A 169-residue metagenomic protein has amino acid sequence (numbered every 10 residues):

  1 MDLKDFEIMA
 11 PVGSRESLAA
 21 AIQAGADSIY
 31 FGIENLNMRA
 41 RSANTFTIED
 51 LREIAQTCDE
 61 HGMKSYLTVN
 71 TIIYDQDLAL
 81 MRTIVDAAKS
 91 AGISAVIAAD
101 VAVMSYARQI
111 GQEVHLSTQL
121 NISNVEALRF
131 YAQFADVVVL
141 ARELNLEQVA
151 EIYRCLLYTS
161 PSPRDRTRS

Functional and structural regions predicted by a protein language model:
M1-S160: Non-catalytic helical/linker scaffolds that mediate oligomerization, partner binding, and domain coupling around large
Y158-S169: Single conserved hydrophobic/aromatic residue that forms the stacking wall/gate of nucleotide- or nucleobase-binding
